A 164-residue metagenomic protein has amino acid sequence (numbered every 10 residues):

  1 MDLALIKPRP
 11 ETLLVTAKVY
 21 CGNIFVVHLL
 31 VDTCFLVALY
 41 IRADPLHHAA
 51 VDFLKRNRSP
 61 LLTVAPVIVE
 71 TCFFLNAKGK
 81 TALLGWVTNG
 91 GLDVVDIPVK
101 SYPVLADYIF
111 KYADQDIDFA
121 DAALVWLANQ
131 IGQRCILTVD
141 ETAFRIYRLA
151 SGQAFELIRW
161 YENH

Functional and structural regions predicted by a protein language model:
D2-L29, H48-D116, W126, Q130-R134 (+2 more regions): PIN-domain endoribonuclease scaffold, especially VapC-family toxins
L30-V37: Generic N-terminal amphipathic, Lys/Arg-enriched alpha-helix
T33, A65, D121-A122: Conserved glycosyltransferase catalytic-site signature
V37-I41, S59: A short N-terminal beta->alpha junction/helix N-cap motif
I41-R42, L149: Short, conserved catalytic or interaction motifs in soluble domains
